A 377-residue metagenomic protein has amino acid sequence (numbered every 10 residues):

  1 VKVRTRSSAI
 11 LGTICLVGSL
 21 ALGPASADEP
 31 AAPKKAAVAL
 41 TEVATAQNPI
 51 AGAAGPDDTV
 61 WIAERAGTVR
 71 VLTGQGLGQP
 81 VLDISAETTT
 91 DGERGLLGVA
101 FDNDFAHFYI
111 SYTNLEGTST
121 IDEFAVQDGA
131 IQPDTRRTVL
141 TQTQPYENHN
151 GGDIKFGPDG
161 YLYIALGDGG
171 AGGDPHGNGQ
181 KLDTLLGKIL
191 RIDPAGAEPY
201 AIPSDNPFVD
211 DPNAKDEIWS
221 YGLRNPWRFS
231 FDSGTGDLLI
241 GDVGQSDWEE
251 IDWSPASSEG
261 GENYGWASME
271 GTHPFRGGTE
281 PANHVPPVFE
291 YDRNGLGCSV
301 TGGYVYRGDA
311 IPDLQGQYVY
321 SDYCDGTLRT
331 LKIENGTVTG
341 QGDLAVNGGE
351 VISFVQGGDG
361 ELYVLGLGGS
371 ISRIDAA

Functional and structural regions predicted by a protein language model:
K2-D28: Secretory targeting and sorting signals
D28-G173, R228-G244, W248, L296-G336 (+1 more regions): Acidic, Gly/Ser/Thr-rich repeat motifs that build Ca2+-stabilized beta-propeller blades
Q79-D91, T135-N150, P194-W219, G265-G295: Surface-exposed loop and turn segments in beta-propeller and other repeat-based domains that flank or scaffold
I121-G129, N178-P194, S254-P255: Beta-propeller blade signature
G172-T184, A201, E259: Acidic/polar, solvent-exposed loop segments in beta-strand-rich repeat domains
L186-I192, D205-G234: Loop-centered beta-sheet repeat module
I192-P194, R373-A377: Short beta-strand-to-coil "C-cap" segments at the C-terminal boundary of structured domains/repeats, marking
T337-G358: Conserved blade-ending motifs and adjacent loop-strand segments that build the rim/top face of beta-propeller domains
